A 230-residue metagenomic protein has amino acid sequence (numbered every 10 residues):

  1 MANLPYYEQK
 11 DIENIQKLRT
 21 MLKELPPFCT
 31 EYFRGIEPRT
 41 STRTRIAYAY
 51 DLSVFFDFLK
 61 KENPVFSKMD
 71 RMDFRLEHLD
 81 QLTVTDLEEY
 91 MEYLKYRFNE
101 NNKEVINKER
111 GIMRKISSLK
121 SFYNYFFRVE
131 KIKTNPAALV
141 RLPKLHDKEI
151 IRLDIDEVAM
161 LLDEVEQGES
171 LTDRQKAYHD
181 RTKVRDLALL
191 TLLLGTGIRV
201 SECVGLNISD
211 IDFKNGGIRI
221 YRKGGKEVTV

Functional and structural regions predicted by a protein language model:
M1-V230: Conserved catalytic core of the tyrosine transesterase superfamily
